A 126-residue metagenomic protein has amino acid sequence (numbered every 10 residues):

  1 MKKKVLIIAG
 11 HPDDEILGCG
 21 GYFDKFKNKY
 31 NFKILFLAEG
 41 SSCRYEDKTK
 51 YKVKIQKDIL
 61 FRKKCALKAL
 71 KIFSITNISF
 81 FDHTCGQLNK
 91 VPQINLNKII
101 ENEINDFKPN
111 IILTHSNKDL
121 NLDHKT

Functional and structural regions predicted by a protein language model:
M1-F107: Active-site rim/loop-helix segments in enzyme catalytic domains that contact anionic ligands
I99-T126: Active-site adenylate/phosphate-handling loop in enzymes that bind or generate adenylated species
